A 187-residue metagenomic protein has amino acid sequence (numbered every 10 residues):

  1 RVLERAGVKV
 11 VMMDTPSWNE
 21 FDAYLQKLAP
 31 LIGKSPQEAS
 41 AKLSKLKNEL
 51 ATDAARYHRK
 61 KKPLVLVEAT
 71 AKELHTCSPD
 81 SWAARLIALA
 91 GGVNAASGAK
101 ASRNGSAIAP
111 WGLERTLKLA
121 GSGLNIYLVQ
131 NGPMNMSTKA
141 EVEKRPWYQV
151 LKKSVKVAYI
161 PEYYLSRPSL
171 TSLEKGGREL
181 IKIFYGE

Functional and structural regions predicted by a protein language model:
R1, T15-E20, T70-H75, A101-R103 (+2 more regions): Solvent-exposed loop/turn segments at secondary-structure junctions within structured extracellular/periplasmic domains
R1-P30: Flexible loop/hinge segments that line or gate small-molecule binding clefts
R5-V8, A90-G91, L151-K153: Short, structured coil segments at secondary-structure junctions
A6, A109-G123: Short helices/loops that flank or line small-molecule/ion binding pockets
D14-F21, P36-A39, L43, T76-D80 (+3 more regions): Solvent-exposed, acidic/flexible segments
D22-P30, I126-E187: Structured C-terminal subdomain patch of bacterial secreted/periplasmic proteins
S35-V93: Basic- and aromatic-lined ligand-binding clefts that recognize polyanionic substrates
A83-A107, L128, K156-I160: His/Asp/Glu-enriched short active-site or ligand-binding loop at hydrolase and phosphoryl-transfer sites
